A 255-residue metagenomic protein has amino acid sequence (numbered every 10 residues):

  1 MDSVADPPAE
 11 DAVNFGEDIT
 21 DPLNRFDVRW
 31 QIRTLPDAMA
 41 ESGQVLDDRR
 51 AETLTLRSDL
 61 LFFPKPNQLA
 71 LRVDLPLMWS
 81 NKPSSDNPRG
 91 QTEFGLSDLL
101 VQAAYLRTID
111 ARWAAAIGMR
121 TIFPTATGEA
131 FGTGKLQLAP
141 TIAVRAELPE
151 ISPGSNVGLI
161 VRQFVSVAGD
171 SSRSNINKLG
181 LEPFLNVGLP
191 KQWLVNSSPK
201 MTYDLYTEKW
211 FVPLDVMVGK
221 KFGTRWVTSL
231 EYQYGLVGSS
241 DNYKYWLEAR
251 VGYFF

Functional and structural regions predicted by a protein language model:
M1-F255: Transmembrane beta-barrel domains of Gram-negative outer membranes and organellar outer membranes
